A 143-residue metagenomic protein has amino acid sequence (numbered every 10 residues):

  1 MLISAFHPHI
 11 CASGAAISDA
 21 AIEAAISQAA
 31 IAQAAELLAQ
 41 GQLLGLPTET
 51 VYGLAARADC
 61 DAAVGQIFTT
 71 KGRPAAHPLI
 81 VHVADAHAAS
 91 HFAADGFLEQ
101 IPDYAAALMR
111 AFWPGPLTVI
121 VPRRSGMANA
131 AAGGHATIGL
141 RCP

Functional and structural regions predicted by a protein language model:
M1-P143: Active-site-adjacent structural elements in enzyme catalytic cores
